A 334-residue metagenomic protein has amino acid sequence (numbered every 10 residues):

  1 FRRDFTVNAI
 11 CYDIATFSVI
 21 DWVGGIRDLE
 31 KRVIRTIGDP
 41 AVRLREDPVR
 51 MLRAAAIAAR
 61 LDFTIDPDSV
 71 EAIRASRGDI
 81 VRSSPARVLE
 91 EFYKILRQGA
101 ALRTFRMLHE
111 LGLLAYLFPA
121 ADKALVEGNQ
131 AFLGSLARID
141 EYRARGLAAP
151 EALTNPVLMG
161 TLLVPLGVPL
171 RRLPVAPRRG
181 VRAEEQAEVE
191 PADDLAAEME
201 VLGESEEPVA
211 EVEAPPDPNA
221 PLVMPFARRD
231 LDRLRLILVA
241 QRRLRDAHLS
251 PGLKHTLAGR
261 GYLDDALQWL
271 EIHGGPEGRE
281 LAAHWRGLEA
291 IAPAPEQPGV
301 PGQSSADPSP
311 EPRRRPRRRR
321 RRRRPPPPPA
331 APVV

Functional and structural regions predicted by a protein language model:
F1-V70, A75, G259: Acidic, glycine- and histidine-enriched catalytic cores of nucleic acid- and nucleotide-handling enzymes, centered on
V19, I34-T36, A121, L234 (+2 more regions): Generic preference for hydrophobic/aromatic residues in regular secondary structure cores
R43-E46, L136, R279, D307-R315: Helix-centric, low-specificity signal for extended rod-like, repetitive segments
T64, E71, G78-P301: Conserved, hydrophobic alpha-helical core segments of structured domains
R179, A306-P329: Arginine-glycine-rich low-complexity intrinsically disordered regions
Q186-L195, R322-V334: Compositionally biased intrinsically disordered low-complexity regions
